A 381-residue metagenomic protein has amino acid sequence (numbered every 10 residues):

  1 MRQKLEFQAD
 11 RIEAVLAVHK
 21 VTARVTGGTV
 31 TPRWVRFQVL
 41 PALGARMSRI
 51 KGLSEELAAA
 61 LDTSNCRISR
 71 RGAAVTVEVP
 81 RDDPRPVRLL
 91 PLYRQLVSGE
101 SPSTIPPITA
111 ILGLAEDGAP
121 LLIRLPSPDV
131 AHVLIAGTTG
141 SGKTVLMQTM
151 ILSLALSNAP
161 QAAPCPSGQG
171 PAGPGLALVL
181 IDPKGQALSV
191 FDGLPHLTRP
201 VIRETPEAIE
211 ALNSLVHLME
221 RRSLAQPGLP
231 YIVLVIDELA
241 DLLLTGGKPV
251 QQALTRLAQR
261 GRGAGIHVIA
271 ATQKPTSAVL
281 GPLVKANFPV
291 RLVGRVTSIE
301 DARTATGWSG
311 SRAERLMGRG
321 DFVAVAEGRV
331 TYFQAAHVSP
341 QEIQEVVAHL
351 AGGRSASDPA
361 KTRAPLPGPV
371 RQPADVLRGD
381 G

Functional and structural regions predicted by a protein language model:
M1-R24, R354-Q372, V376: Charged, low-hydrophobicity low-complexity segments
Q3-F7, G52, E210: A generic alpha-helix signature
R11-G27, P32-Q38, A45, R49 (+8 more regions): P-loop NTPase catalytic phosphate-binding loop
S64: Cell-envelope/extracellular polymer assembly enzymes that use nucleotide-activated donors
E78-R94: Short, low-order "capping/linker" segments at domain edges
R88-P91, E207, E342-E345: Exposed alpha-helical structural elements
V325-G381: Conserved alpha/beta core segments of nucleic-acid transaction machinery
